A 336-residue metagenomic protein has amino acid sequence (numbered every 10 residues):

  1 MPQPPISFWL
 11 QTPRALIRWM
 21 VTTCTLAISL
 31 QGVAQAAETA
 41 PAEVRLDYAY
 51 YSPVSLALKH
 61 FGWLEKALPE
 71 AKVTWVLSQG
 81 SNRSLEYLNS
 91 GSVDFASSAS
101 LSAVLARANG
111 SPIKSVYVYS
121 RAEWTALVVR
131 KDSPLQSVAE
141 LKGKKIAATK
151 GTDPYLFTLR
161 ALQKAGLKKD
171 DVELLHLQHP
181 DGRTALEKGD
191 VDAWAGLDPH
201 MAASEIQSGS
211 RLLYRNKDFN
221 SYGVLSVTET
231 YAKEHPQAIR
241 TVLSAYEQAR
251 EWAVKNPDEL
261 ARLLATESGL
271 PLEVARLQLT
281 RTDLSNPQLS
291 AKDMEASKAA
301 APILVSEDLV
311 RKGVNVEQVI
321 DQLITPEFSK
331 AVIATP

Functional and structural regions predicted by a protein language model:
M1-A15: N-terminal secretory signal peptides that target proteins for export/translocation
R18-Q31: Bacterial N-terminal signal peptides
G32-A36: Sec/Tat signal peptide C-region and signal peptidase I cleavage site
A37-K168, E173-Q178, D192-A195, L212 (+1 more regions): Short, glycine-/small- and polar/acidic-enriched structural segments that line small-molecule recognition paths
S55, F61, L85, S100-A103 (+12 more regions): Extracytoplasmic/secreted envelope proteins and their assembly/folding machinery, especially bacterial periplasmic
L101, D171-E267: Pocket-lining segment of extracytoplasmic ligand-binding domains
H235-R311: Secondary-structure end/capping motifs
V305-P336: Conserved C-terminal helix/tail region of periplasmic/extracytoplasmic solute-binding proteins
